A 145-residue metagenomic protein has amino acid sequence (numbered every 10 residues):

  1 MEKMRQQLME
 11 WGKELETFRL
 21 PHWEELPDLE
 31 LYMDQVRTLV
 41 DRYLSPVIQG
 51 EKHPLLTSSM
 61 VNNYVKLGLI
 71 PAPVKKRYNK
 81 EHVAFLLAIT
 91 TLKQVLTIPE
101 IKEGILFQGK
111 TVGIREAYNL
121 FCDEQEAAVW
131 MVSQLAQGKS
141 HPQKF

Functional and structural regions predicted by a protein language model:
E2-Q108: Basic helix-turn-helix/winged-helix DNA-binding cores and closely related short helical interaction motifs
G104-F145: Intrinsically disordered, low-complexity, charge-dense segments enriched in Lys/Arg and Glu/Asp interspersed
